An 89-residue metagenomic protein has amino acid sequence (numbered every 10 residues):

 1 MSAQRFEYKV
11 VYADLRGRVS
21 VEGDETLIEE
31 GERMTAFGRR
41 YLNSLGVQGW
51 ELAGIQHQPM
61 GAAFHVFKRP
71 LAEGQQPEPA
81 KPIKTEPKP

Functional and structural regions predicted by a protein language model:
M1-P89: Terminus-proximal functional modules
